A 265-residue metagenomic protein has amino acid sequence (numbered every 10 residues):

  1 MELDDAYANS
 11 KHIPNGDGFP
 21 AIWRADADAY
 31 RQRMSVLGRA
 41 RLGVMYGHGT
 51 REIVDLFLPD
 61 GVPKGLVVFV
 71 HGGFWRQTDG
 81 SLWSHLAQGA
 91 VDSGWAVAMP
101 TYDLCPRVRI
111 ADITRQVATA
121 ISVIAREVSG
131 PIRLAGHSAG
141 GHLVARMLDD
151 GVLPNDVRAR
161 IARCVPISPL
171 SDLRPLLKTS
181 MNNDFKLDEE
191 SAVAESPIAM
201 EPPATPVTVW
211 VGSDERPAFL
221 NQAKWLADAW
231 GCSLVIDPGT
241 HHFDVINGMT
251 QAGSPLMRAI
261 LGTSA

Functional and structural regions predicted by a protein language model:
N9-G61: N-terminal cap/lid segment of alpha/beta-hydrolase-fold proteins
R24, D28, G80, S84 (+2 more regions): Short, surface-exposed alpha-helical segments at coil->helix boundaries
D60-A90: Short, surface-exposed "cap/lid" segments of acyl-processing enzymes
T78-A87, A98-R133: Catalytic nucleophile-loop/oxyanion-hole region of alpha/beta-hydrolase and closely related hydrolase-like folds
T119-N182: Primarily recognizes the serine-hydrolase "nucleophile elbow" in alpha/beta-hydrolase and SGNH/GDSL folds
R163-K178, D188-W225: The feature captures the conserved acid-bearing segment of alpha/beta-hydrolase catalytic domains
K224-A227, G231-A265: C-terminal catalytic histidine-bearing segment of alpha/beta-hydrolase fold enzymes
